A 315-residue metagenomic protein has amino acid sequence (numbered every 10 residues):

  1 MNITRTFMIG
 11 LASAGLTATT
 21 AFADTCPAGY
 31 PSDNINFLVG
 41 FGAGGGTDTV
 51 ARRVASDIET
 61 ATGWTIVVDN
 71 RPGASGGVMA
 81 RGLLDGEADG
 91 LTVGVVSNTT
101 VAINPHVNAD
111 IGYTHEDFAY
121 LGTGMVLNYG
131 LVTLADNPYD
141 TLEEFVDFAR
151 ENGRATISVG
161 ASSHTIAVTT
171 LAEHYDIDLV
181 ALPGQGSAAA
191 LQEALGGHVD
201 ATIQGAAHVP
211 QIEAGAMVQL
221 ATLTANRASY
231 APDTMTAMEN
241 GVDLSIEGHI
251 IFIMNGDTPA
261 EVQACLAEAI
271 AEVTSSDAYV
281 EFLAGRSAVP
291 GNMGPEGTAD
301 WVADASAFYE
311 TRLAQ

Functional and structural regions predicted by a protein language model:
M1-S32, Q315: Short, low-complexity disordered leader/linker segments with a strong preference for bacterial N-terminal type II
D24-E116, S163-H164, Y175-I203, Q211-I212 (+2 more regions): N-terminal (or domain-start) structured segment
S32, E59-G63, S229, N240-G248 (+2 more regions): A short C-terminal helix-loop "cap" of Rossmann-like NAD(P)-dependent dehydrogenase/epimerase domains
I35, G82-L91, P105-Q185, A189 (+2 more regions): Hinge/capping helix and adjacent helix->loop/strand transition within the periplasmic-binding protein
A43-G44, N98-T99, L134-Y139, V159-S163 (+4 more regions): Short coil/turn segments
Y113-G124, D178-L182, D200, V209 (+1 more regions): Short beta-strand->loop
S275, Y279-D300: Mature extracytoplasmic/periplasmic domains
G294-Q315: Extracellular/periplasmic bilobal clamshell ligand-binding domains
